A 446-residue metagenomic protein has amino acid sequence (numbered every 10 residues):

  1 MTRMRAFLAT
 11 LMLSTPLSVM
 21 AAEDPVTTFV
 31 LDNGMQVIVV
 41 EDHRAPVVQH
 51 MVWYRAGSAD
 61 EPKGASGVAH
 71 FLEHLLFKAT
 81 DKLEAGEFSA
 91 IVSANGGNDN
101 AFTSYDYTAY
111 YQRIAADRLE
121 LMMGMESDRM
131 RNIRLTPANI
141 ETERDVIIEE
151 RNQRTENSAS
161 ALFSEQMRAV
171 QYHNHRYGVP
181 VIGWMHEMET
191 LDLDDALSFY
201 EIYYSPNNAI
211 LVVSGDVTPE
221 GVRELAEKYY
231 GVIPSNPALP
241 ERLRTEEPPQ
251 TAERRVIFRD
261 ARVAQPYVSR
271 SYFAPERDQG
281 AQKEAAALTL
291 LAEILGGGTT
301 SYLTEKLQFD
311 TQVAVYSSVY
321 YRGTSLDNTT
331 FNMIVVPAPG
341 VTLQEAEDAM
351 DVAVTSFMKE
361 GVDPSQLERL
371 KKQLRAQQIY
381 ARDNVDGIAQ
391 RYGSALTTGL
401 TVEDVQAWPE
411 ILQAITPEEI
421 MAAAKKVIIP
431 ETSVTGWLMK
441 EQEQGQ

Functional and structural regions predicted by a protein language model:
M1-R3: N-terminal secretory signal peptides that target proteins for export/translocation
A6-S18: Bacterial N-terminal signal peptides
M20-S58, E84-D117, R154-N207, V232-D278 (+6 more regions): Non-catalytic beta-strand/loop surface segments
G57-A65: Short pre-active-site segment immediately N-terminal to the catalytic Zn-binding motif
S66-T80: Active-site SXXK
A79-K82, R113-R144, Q279, G298 (+1 more regions): M16/insulysin-pitrilysin zinc metalloprotease superfamily fold
R144, L197-Y229, T432: Non-catalytic, conformational "gating/processing" segments within enzyme and secreted inhibitor domains
M358, L370, A381, L400-Q406 (+2 more regions): C-terminal soluble interaction/assembly domains
